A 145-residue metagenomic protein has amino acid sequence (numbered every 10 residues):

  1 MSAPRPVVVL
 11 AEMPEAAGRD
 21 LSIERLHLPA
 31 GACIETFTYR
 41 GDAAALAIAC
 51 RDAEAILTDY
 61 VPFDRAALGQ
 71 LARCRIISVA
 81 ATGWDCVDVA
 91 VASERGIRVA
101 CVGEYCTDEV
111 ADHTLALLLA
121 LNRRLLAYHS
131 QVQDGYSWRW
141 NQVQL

Functional and structural regions predicted by a protein language model:
M1-A53: N-terminal glycine-/charge-rich "phosphate-binding" loop or analogous flexible N-terminal tail
E35-G41, T58-Y60, Q133-V143: Short gly/ser/thr-rich secondary-structure transition/capping motifs
T38, A80-A81, I97-D108: Short beta->alpha connector loops at strand-helix junctions that form conserved, small/polar/Pro-enriched
I48-A49, A67-Q70: Structural alpha-helical scaffold elements that stabilize or flank donor/cofactor-binding regions in carbohydrate
A53, L71-C74: An anion/phosphate-binding loop that grips the pyrophosphate of nucleotide cofactors and donors
D85-I97: Rossmann-fold NAD(P)-binding glycine/threonine-rich loop
R95, G103-L145: Phosphate-binding beta-alpha-beta segment of Rossmann-like dinucleotide-binding domains, i.e., the NAD(P)
